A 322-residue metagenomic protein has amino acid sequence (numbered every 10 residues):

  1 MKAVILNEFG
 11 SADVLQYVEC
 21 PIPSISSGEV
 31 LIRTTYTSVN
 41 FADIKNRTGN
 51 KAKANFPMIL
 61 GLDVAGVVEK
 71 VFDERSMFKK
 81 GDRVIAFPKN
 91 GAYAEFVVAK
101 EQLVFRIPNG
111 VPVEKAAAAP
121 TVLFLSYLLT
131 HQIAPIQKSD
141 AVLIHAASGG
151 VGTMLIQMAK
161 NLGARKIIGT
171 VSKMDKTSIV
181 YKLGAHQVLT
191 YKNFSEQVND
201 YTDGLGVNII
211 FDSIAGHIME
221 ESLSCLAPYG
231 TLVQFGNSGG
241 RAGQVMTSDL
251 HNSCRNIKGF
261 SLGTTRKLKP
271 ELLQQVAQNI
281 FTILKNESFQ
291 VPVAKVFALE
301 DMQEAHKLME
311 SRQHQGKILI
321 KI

Functional and structural regions predicted by a protein language model:
P21-S38, N50-G91, V111: Glycine-rich beta-strand-centered segment in the early N-terminal region that forms part of a ligand/cofactor-binding
Y36, R83-A146: NAD(P)H dinucleotide-binding glycine-rich loop of Rossmann-like/cofactor-binding domains, especially the beta1-alpha1
F78-K79, I136, L226: Short, well-ordered loop/turn sites that connect or cap secondary structure elements
A117-K192: Mid-domain Rossmann-like dinucleotide-binding core that forms the NAD(H)/NADP(H) cofactor-binding site
A146-A147, I214, N237: NAD(P)H cofactor-binding loop motif with strongest signal on the N-terminal glycine-rich segment
V180, H217-S288, I322: Glycine-rich phosphate-binding loop and adjacent beta-alpha segment of Rossmann(oid) nucleotide-cofactor-binding
S195-G204: Short amphipathic alpha-helix with an adjacent loop that forms part of the alpha/beta core around
T282, N286-K295, Q303-I322: C-terminal capping/lid region of NAD(P)-dependent oxidoreductase domains
